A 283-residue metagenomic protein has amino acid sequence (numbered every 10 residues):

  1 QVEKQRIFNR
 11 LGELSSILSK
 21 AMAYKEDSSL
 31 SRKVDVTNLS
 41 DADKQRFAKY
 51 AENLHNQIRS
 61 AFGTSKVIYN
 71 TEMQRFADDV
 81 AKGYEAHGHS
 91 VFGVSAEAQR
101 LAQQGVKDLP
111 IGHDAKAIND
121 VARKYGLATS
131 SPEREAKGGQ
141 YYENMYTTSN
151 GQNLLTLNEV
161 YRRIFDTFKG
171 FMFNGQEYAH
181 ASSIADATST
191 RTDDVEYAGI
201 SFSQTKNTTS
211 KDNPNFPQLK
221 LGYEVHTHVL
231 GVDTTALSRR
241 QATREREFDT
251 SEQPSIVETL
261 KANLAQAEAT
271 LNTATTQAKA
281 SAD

Functional and structural regions predicted by a protein language model:
Q1-I7, L11-L14, L237-D283: Long, non-membrane, amphipathic alpha-helices that form coiled-coils
V2-G139, A181, T190-S203: Short, well-ordered surface patches within globular domains
R6, A51, E159-E177, A236 (+2 more regions): Generic ordered-secondary-structure signal
I7, L14-A21, I118-A122, V160-F168 (+4 more regions): Generic structural signal of hydrophobic/aromatic residues within well-ordered alpha-helices of folded domains
A77, E177, G199-I200, P217 (+2 more regions): Generic low-polarity alpha-helical segments
G105-H113, A117-V225: A well-ordered secondary-structure block
T205-I256: Extracellularly exposed regions in secreted/surface proteins, prominently low-complexity, repeat-rich
